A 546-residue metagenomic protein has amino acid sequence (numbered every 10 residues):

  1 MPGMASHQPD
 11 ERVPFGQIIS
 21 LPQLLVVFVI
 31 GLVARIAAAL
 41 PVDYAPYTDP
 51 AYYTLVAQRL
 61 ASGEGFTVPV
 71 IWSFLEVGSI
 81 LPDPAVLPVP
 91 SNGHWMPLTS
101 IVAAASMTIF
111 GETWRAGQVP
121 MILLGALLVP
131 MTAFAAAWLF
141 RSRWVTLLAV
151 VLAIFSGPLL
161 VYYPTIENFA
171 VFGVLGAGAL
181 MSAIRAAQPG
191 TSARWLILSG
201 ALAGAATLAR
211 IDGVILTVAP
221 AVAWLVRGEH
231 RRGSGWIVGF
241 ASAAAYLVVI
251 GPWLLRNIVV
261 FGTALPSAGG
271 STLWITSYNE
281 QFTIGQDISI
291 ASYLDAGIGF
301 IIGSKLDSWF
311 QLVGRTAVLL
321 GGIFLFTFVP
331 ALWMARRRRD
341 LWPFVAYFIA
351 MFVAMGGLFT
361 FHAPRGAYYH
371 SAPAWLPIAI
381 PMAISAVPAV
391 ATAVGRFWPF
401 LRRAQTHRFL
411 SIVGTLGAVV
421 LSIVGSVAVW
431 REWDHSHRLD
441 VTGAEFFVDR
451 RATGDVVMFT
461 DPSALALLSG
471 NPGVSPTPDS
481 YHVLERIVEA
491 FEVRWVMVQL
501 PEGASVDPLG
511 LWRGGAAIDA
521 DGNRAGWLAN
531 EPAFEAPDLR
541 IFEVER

Functional and structural regions predicted by a protein language model:
A5-R12, S182, L216-I250, L254-L255 (+1 more regions): Perimembrane helix-loop-helix junctions
Q8, R12, A137, R143 (+3 more regions): Membrane-interface transmembrane helices that cradle and orient dolichyl/undecaprenyl
Q23-V26, T132-F155, G173-V174, G190-R194 (+3 more regions): Transmembrane-helix signature of polytopic, membrane-embedded enzymes that assemble or transfer cell-envelope glycans
L25-F28, V151, A201, V218-V222 (+3 more regions): Signature aromatic-anchored transmembrane alpha helix within multi-pass, membrane-resident enzymes that catalyze glycan
V29, L225, G303-V345, I349-F352 (+1 more regions): Hydrophobic, aromatic-rich transmembrane alpha-helices and their immediate juxtamembrane boundary segments
A116-F140, F155, G178-S182: Transmembrane-helix motifs of polytopic, lipid-linked glycan transferases
Y162-Y163, F169-V171, A183, A206-A209 (+4 more regions): Hydrophobic/aromatic-rich transmembrane helices and adjacent perimembrane loops
F409-A464, P472, T477, Y481 (+2 more regions): Membrane-embedded, lumen/periplasm-facing catalytic core of multi-pass transferases that use lipid-linked donors
